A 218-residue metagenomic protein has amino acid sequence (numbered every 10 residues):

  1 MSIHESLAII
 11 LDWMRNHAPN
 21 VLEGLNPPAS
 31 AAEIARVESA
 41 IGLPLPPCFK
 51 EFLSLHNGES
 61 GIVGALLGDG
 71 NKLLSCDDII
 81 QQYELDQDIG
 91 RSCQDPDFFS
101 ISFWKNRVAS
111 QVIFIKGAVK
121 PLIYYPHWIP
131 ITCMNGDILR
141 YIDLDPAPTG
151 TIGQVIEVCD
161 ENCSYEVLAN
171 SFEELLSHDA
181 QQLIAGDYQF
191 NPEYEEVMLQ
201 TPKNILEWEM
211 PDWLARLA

Functional and structural regions predicted by a protein language model:
M1-C133, P192, Q200-A218: A surface-exposed partner-binding patch
L55-H56, T132-M134, D145, V158 (+1 more regions): Structured loops at beta-to-helix junctions and adjacent beta-edge loops in soluble globular domains
N57-V63, I138-R140, Y165: Short catalytic/ligand-binding loop motif for oxyanion handling, primarily in non-cytosolic enzymes, centered on
P96-D97, Q182, G186: Short glycine-centered helix-capping/turn motifs at secondary-structure transition points
Y124-H127, G136-I138, T151-I152: A generic structural signal for well-ordered coil/turn residues at beta-strand boundaries that shape enzyme active-site
L139-E161: Low-complexity, glycine/alanine/valine/leucine- and proline-rich hydrophobic stretches
Y165, A169-Q182: Compact, glycine/acidic-enriched structural inserts
